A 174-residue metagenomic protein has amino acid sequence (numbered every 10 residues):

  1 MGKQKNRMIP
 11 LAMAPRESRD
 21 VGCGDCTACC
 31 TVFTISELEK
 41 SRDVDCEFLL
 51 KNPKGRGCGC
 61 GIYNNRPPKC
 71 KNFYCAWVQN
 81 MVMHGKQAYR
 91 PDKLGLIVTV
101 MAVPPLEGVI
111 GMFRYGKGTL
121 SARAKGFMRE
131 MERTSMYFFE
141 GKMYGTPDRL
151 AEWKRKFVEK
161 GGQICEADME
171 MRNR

Functional and structural regions predicted by a protein language model:
M1-R174: Short loop/turn segments that flank or connect secondary-structure elements
